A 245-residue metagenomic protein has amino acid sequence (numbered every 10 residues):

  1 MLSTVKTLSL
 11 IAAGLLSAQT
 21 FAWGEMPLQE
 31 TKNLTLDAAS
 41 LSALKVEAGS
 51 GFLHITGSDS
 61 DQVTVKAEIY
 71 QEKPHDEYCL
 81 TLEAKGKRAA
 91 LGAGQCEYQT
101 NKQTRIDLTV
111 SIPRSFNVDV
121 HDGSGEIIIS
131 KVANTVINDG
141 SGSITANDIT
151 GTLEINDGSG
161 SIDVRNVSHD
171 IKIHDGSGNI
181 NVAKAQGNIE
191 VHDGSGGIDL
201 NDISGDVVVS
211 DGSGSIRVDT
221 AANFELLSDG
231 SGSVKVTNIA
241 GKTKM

Functional and structural regions predicted by a protein language model:
M1-S9: Bacterial N-terminal signal peptides that target proteins for export
L2, Q19-D122, E126-N138, T145-D157 (+6 more regions): Acidic (Asp/Glu) and glycine-rich low-complexity loops/linkers that are typically intrinsically disordered
S9-Q19: Bacterial N-terminal signal peptides
